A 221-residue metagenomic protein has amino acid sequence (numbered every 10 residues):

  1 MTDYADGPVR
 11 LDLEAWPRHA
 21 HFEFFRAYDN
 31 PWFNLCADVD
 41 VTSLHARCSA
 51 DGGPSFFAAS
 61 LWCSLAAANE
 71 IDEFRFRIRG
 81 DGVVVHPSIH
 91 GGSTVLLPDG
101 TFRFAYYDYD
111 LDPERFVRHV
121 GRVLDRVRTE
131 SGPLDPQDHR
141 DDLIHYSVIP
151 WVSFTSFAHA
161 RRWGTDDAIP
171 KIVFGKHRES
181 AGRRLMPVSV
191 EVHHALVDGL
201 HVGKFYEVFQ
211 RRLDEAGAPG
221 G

Functional and structural regions predicted by a protein language model:
M1-V9, A181-R183, Y206, Q210-G221: Charged, conformationally dynamic linker/hinge segments that couple catalytic or nucleotide-dependent chemistry
D3, E14-H19, A66-A67, I71-F76 (+3 more regions): Catalytic/RNA-binding core of pseudouridine synthases
Y4-L11, R26-A59, R75-G91, L143-Y146 (+2 more regions): Gly/Ser/Thr-rich phosphate-binding loops and adjoining beta-strand/alpha-helix segments that form adenosine-phosphate
A59-A67, K204-F209: Structural preference for long, well-ordered alpha-helical segments in enzyme cores
L97-F154: Helical lid/core segments from catalytic subdomains that handle acyl or acyl-like groups
R126-S131, D135, I172-F174, S189-V192 (+2 more regions): Plant-skewed but cross-kingdom recognition/interaction modules and surfaces
H139-W151, P170-E207: Histidine-centered acyl-transfer/condensation active-site motif and its immediate structural neighborhood
V148-I169: Short, hydrophobic/π-rich interface segment
